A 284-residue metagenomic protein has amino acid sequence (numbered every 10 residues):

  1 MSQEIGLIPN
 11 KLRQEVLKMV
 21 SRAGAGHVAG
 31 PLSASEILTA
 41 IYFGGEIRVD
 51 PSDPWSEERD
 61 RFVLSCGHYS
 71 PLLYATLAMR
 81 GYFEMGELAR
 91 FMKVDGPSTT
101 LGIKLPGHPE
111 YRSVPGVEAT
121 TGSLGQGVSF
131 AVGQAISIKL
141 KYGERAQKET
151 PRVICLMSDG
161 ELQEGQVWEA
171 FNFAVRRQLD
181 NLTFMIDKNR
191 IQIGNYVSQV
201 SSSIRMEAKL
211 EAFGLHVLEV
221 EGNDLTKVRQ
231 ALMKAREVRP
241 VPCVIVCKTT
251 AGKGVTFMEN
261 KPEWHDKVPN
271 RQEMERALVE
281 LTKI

Functional and structural regions predicted by a protein language model:
P9-A25, D187-N189: N-terminal capping segment at the start of a domain
V16-M19, P31-R176: Cofactor-binding active-site loop characterized by glycine-rich and histidine/acidic residues
V28, C155-M157, H216-E221: Short catalytic-loop micro-motif centered on adjacent basic/acidic residues
Y74-T76, Q166-W168, G194-S198, G254-N260: Short acidic, glycine/serine/threonine-rich loops at helix termini
E118-L124, F130, R176-V200, E219: A short, conserved beta-to-alpha structural element at the edge of catalytic cores that scaffolds binding
K148-E149, S198-A231, E280-T282: Conserved thiamine diphosphate
E164-N189, V244-V246: A short alpha/beta connector and helix-capping loop motif
L225, Q230-I284: Glycine/aspartate-rich loop-and-adjacent alpha/beta segment that forms the canonical ThDP
